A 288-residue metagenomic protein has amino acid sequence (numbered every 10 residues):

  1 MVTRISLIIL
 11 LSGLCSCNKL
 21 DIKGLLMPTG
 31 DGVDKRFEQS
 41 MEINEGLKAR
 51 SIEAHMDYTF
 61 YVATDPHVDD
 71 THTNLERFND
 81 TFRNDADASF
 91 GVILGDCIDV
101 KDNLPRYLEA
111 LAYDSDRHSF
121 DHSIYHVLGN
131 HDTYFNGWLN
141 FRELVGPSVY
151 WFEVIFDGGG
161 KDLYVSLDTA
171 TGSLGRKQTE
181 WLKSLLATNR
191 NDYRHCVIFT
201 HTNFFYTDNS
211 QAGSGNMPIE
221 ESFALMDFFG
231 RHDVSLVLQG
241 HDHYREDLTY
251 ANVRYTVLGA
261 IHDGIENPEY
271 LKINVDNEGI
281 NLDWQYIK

Functional and structural regions predicted by a protein language model:
M1-I8: Sec-dependent signal peptide recognition, specifically the positively charged N-region followed immediately by
G13-S16: C-terminal motif of bacterial Sec signal peptides marking the signal peptidase cleavage site
N18-P105: N-terminal active-site segment of His-dependent metallophosphoesterases
D31-E45, N103-H195, G215, E221-G230 (+2 more regions): Extended active-site neighborhood of metal-dependent phosphoesterases/phosphodiesterases
H55, D70-N74, R83-A86, S173-K177 (+3 more regions): Extracytoplasmic/periplasmic, Sec-exported soluble proteins
V62-T64, G91-D96, S123-N130, L167-D168 (+3 more regions): Active-site neighborhood of phospho(di)ester-bond hydrolases with catalytic His/Asp-centered motifs
D99-K101, F135, Y206-N209: A short acidic, helix-capping loop that chelates divalent metal ions and anchors anionic groups
N189-N209: Short acidic, glycine-rich surface-loop motifs adjacent to enzyme active sites
